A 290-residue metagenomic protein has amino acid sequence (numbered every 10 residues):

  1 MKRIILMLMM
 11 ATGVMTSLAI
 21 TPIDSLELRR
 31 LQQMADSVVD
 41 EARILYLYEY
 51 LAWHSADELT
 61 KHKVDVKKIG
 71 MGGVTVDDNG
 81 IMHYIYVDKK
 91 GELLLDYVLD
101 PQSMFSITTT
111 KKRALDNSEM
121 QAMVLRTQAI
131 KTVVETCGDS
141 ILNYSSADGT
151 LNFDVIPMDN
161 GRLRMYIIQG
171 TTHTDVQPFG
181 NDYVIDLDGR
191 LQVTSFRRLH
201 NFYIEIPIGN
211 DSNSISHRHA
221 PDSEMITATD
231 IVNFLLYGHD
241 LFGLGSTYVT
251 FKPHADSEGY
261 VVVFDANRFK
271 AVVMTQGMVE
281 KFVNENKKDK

Functional and structural regions predicted by a protein language model:
M1-E27: Bacterial Sec-dependent N-terminal signal peptides
M7-M10, N117, H173: Generic detector of short alpha-helix boundary/capping microenvironments and adjacent low-complexity segments
M9-G13, V193, I204-P207, S223: Residues in flexible loops and secondary-structure boundaries
P22-D116, A122, T127-N160, Y203-K290: Active-site-proximal loop/helix of nucleotide/amide-processing enzymes and allied scaffolds
L151-I156, M165-I168, V176, N181-D186 (+1 more regions): Short beta-strand scaffold segments in enzyme catalytic cores
N160-R164, R190: Beta-strand-turn-beta hairpins that frame and shape the catalytic cleft of phosphate-ester-processing enzymes
I167-G170, R218: Generic short beta-strand segments
G170-N210: Short helix-loop boundary/capping segments
